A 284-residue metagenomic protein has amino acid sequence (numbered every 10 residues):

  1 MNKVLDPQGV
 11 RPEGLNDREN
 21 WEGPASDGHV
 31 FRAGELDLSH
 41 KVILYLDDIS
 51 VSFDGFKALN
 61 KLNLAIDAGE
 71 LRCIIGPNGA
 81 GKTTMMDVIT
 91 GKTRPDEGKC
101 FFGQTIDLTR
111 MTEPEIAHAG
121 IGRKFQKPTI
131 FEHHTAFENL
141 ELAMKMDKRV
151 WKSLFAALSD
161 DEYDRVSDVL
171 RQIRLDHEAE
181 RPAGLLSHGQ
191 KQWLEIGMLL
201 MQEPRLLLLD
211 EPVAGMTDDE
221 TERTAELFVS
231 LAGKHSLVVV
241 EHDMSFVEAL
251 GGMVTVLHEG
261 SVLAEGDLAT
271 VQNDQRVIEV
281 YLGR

Functional and structural regions predicted by a protein language model:
M1-S50: ABC-family P-loop ATPase nucleotide-binding domain
G34, S153-E178, E226: Conserved ABC ATPase "signature" region
I75-P77: The feature captures the beta-strand-to-loop junction immediately N-terminal to the Walker
T90: Helix-to-loop junction immediately C-terminal to a conserved catalytic motif
K99-H118: ABC ATPase NBD Q-loop/coupling interface
T109-R110, V169-Q190: Conserved ABC nucleotide-binding domain
L207-E211: Catalytic Walker B motif of ABC-type/P-loop ATPase nucleotide-binding domains
